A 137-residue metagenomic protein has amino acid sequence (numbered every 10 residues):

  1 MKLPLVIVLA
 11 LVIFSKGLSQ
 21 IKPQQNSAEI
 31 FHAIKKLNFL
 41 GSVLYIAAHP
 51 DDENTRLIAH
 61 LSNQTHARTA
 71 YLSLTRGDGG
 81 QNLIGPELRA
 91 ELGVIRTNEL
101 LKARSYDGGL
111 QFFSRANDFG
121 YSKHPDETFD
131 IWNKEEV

Functional and structural regions predicted by a protein language model:
P4-I13: Sec-dependent N-terminal signal peptides
Q20-V137: Active-site beta-strand->loop->alpha-helix modules in alpha/beta enzyme cores, enriched in Gly/His/Asp(Glu)
